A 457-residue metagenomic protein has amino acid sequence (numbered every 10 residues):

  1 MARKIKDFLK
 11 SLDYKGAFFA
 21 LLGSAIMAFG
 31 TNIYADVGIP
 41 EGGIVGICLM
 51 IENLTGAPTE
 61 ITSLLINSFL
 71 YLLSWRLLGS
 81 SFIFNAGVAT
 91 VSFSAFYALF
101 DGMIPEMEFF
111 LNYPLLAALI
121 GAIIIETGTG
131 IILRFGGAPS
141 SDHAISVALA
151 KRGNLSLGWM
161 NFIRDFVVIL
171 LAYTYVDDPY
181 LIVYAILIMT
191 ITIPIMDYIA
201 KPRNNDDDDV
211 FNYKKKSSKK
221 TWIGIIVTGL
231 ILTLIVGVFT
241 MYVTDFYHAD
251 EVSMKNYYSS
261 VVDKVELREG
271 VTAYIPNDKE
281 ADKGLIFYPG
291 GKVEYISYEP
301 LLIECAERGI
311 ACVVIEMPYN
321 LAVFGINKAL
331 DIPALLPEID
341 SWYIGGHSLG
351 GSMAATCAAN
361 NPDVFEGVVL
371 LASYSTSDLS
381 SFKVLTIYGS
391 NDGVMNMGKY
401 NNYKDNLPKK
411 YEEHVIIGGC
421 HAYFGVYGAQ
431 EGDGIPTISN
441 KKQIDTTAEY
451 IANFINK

Functional and structural regions predicted by a protein language model:
A2-K214: Core subunits and conserved enzymes of cellular information-processing and envelope-translocation systems across
D282-G290: Short beta-strand element of the alpha/beta-hydrolase
L301, M395-N406: Short alpha-helix in the alpha/beta-hydrolase fold that links the catalytic acid
L302-A322: Conserved alpha/beta-hydrolase
I344-G346, L371, I387: Short beta-strand immediately N-terminal to the catalytic nucleophile in serine-hydrolase-like folds
G345-A354: Gly/Ala-rich beta-loop-alpha elbow adjacent to hydrolase catalytic centers
D363-Y374, K383: A conserved short beta-strand
T386-Y388, D392: Short beta-strand/loop motif that positions the catalytic acidic residue of the alpha/beta-hydrolase fold
